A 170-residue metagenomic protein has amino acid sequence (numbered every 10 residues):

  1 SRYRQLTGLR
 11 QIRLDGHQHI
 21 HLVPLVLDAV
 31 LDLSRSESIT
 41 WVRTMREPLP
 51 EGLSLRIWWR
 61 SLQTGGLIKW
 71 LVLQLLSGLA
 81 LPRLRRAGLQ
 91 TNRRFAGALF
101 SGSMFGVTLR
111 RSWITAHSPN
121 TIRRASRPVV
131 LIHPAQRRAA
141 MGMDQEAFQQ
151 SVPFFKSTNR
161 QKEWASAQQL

Functional and structural regions predicted by a protein language model:
S1-R13, V23-L170: Terminal accessory/targeting
G16: Active-site histidine-anchored catalytic micro-motif
H19: Catalytic metal-binding/acid-base residues of hydrolase active sites
